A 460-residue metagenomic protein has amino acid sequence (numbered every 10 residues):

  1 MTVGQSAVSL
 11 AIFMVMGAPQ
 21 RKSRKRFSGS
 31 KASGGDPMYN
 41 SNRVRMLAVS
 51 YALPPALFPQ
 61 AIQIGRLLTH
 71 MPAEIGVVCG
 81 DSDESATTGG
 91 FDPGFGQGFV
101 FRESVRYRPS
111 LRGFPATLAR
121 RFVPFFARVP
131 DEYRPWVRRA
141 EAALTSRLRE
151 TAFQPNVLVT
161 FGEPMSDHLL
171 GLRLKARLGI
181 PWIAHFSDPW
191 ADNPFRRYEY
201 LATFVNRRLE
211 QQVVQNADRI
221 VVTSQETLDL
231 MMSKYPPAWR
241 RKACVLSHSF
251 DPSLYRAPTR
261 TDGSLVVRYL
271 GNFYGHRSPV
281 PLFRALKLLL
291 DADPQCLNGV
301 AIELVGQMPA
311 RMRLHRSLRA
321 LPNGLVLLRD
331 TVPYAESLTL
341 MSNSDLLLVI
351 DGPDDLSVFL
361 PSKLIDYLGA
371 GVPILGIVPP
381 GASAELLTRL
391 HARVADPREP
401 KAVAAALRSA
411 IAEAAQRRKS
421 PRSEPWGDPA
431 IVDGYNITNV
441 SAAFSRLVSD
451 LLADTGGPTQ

Functional and structural regions predicted by a protein language model:
I12-G17, R21-F27, K31-V105, L289 (+4 more regions): N-terminal subdomain of nucleotide-sugar transferases
L47, T259-R277, F283-L286, V440: Conserved donor-binding/catalytic core segment of Leloir-type glycosyltransferases
S166-L169, R173, L201-I220: Membrane-proximal helix-turn-helix segments that form the acceptor-binding/catalytic region of lipid-linked
L178-P181, A191-Q212, P252: Nucleotide-sugar donor phosphate/pyrophosphate-binding loop at the beta->alpha transition of glycosyltransferases
E226, L246-S249: Carbohydrate-associated surface elements
R277, P333-T339, L347-L368, I374-E385: Nucleotide-sugar-dependent
G299, L304-L338: Nucleotide-activated donor-binding/catalytic signature segment of Leloir-type glycosyltransferases, i.e., the conserved
R398-A402, A415-D450: A charged, aromatic-enriched C-terminal amphipathic alpha-helix characteristic of glycosyltransferases across folds
